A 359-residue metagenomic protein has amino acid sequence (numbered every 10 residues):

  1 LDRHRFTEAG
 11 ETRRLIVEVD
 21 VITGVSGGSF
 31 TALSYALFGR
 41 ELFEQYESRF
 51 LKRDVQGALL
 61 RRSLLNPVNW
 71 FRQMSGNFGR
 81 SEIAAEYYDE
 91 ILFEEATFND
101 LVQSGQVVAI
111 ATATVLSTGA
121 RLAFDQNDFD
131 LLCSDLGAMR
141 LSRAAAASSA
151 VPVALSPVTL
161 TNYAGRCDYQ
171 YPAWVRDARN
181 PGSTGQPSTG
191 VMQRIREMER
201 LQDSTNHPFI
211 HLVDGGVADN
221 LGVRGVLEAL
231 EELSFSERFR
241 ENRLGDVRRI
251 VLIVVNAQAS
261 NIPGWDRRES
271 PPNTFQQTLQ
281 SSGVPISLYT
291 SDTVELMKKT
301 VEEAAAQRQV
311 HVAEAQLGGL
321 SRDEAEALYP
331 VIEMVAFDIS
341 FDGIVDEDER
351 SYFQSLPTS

Functional and structural regions predicted by a protein language model:
L1-S359: Catalytic domains of lipid- and phosphate-ester/thioester hydrolases
